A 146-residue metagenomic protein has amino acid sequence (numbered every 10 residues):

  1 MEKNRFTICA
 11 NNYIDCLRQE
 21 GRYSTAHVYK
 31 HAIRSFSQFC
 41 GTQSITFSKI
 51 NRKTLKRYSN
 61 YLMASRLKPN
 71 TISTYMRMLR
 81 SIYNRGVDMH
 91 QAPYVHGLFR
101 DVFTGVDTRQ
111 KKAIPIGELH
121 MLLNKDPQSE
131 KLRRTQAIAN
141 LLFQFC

Functional and structural regions predicted by a protein language model:
E2-S65, N84: Basic/aromatic-enriched alpha-helical hairpins
Y29, I50, G97-L98, T135: Short coil/turn segments at secondary-structure boundaries
S35, S48, A64-L98: N-terminal DNA-binding recognition helix of tyrosine site-specific recombinases/integrases
C40, H90, D126: Active-site catalytic pocket residues across diverse enzymes, especially alpha/beta-hydrolases
S44-I45, Y94, E130: Secondary-structure boundary/capping signal
K53-K56, R77, H120: Surface-exposed alpha-helical interface segments used for non-catalytic interactions
P69, S73, L98-C146: Basic, Lys/Arg- and aromatic-enriched nucleic-acid-binding interface segment
